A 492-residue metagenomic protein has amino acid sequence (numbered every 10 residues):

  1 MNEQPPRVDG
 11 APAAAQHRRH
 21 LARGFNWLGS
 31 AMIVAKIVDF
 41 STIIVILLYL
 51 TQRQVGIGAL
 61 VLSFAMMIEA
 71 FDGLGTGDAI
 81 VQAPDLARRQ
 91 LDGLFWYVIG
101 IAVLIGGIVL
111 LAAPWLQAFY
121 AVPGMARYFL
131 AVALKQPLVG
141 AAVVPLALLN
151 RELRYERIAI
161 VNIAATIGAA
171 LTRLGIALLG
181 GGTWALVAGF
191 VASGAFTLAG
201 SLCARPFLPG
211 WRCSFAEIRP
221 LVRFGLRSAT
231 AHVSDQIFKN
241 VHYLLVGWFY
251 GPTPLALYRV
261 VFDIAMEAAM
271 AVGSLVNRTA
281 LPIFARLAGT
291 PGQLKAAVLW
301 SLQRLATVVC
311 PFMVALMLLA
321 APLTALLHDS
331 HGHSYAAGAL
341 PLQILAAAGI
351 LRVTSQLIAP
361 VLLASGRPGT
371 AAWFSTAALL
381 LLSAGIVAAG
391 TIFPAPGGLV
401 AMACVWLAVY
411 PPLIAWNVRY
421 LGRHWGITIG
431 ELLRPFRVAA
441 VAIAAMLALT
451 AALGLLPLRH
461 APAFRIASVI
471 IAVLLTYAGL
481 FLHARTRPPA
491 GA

Functional and structural regions predicted by a protein language model:
M1-F40, D78-V81, D85-W96, P123-A126 (+6 more regions): N-terminal membrane topogenesis motif
M1-P12, G422-F436, L447-A492: Membrane-proximal transmembrane or re-entrant/amphipathic helices at the cytosolic face
N2-H17, L21, A199-N240, L244 (+2 more regions): Interhelical loop/hinge segments that connect adjacent transmembrane helices in multipass membrane
N2-V8, H17-L74, I99-A113, L130 (+4 more regions): Signature of the first transmembrane helix
N2-V8, I33, W96-A121, R127-A131 (+4 more regions): Alpha-helical transmembrane segments of multi-pass membrane transport and lipid-handling proteins
V45-A59, A118, G124-R127, L153-E156 (+5 more regions): Membrane-interface helix-loop junctions in multi-pass transport and translocation proteins
E69-R88, N150-R151, V261, A265-V309 (+1 more regions): Helix-loop junctions and terminal segments of transmembrane helices in multi-pass membrane transport/translocation
A79-R88, P137-N162, W184, R205 (+3 more regions): Membrane-interface junctions at transmembrane-helix termini in multi-pass inner-membrane proteins
